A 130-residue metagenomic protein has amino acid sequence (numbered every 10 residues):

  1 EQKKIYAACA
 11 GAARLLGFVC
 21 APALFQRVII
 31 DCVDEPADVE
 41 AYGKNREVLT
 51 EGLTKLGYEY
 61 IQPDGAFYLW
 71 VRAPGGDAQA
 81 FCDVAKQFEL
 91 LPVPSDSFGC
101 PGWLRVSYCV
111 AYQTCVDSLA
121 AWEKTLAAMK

Functional and structural regions predicted by a protein language model:
E1-K130: PLP-dependent class I/II
